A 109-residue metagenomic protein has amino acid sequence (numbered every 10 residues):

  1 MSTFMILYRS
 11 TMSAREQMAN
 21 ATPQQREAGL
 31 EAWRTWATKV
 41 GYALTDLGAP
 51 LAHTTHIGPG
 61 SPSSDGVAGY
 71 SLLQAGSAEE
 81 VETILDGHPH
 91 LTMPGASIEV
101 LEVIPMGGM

Functional and structural regions predicted by a protein language model:
M1-M109: Conserved, structured core segments of small domains
